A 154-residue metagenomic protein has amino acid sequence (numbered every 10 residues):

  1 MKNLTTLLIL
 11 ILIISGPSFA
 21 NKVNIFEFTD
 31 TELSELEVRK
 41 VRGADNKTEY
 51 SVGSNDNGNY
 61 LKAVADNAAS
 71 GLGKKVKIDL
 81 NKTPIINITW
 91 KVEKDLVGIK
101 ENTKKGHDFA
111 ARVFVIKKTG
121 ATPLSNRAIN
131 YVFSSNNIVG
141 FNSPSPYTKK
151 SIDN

Functional and structural regions predicted by a protein language model:
M1-T5: Positively charged n-region of N-terminal signal peptides that target proteins for export
L7-S15: Bacterial N-terminal signal peptides
A20-G43, Y131: Extracellular carbohydrate-recognition regions
N24, N57, P84, H107-A111 (+1 more regions): Residues that flank catalytic or metal-binding motifs in active/ligand-binding sites
T48-G71: Short carbohydrate-recognition loop motifs
K75-I86: Extracellular/lumenal carbohydrate-interaction signature centered on repeated Trp-anchored short motifs
T89-D95, K118-G120: Solvent-exposed strand-to-loop "edge" motifs in beta-rich extracellular domains
D108, R112-D153: Extracellular/luminal beta-rich ligand-recognition and adhesion surfaces characterized by aromatic-Gly/Pro-enriched
